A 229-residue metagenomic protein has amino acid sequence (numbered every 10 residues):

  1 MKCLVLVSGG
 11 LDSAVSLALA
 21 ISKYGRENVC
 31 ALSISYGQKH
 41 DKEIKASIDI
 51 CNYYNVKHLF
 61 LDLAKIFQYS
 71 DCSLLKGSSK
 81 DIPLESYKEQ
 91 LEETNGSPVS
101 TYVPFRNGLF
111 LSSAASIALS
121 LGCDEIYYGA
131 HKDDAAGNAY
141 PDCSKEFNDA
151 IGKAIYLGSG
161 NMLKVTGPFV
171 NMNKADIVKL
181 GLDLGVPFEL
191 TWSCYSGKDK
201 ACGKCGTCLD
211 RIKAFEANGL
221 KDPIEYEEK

Functional and structural regions predicted by a protein language model:
M1-L184: ATP-dependent adenylation/nucleotidyltransferase module used to activate substrates
G25, P187, D210-K213: Short functional micro-motifs and their immediate structural scaffolds
F60-L63, P187-Y195: Conserved S-adenosyl-L-methionine
S112, W192-K213: Local cysteine-cluster metal-coordination motifs and their immediate loop/turn environment, predominantly Fe-S cluster
D134, F215-E216: Glycine-rich nucleotide phosphate-binding loop and flanking beta-alpha elements of Rossmann-like dinucleotide-binding
S159, E216-G219: Short amphipathic alpha-helical interaction/hinge segments
G197-K198, N218-K229: Short cysteine/histidine-rich metal-coordination sites, predominantly Zn2+-binding motifs
